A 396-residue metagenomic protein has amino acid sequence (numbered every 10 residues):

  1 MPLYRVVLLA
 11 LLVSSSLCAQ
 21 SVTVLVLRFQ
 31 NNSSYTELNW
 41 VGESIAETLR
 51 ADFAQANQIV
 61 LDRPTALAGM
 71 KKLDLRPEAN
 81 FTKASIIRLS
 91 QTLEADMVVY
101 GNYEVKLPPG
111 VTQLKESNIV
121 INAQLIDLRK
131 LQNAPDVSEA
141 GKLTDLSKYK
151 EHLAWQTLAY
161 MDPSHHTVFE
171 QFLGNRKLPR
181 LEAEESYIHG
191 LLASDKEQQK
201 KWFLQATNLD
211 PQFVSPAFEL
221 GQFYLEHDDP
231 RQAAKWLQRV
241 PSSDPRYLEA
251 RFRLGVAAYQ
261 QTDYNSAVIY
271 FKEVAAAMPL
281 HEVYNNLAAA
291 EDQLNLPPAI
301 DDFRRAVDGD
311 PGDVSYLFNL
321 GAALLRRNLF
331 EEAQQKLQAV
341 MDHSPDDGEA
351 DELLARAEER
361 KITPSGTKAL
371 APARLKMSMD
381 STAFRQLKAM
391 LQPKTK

Functional and structural regions predicted by a protein language model:
Q20-V22, I59, R129-Q212: C-terminal/domain-edge helix-coil "capping" segments
S21-A84, R88, T92, D96-G110 (+2 more regions): Short beta-strand->alpha-helix linker/helix-N-cap micro-motif that forms a surface specificity/interaction loop
N80-Y160: Amphipathic beta-strand/beta-sheet edge segments enriched in Tyr/Trp
A193-L204, E226-R239, Q260-E273, D292-R305 (+2 more regions): Structural signature of tandem alpha-helical TPR/SEL1-like repeats, specifically the intra-repeat loop/turn
F213, Y247, L280-H281, D313 (+1 more regions): Residue-level recognition of tetratricopeptide repeat
P216, A250, V283-Y284, Y316 (+1 more regions): TPR alpha-solenoid repeat register
L329, Q334, Q338, D342-K396: Terminal, low-structured helical/coil segments at or just beyond the last alpha-helical repeat
